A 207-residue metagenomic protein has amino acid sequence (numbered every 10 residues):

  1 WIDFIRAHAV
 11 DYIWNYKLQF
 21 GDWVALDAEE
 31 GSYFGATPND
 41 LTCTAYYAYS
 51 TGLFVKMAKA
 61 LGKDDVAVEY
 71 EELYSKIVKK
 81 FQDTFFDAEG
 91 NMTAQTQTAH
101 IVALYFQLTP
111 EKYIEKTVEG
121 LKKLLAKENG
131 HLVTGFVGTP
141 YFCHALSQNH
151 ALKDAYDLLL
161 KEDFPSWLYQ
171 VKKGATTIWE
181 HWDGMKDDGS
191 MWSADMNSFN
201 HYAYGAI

Functional and structural regions predicted by a protein language model:
W1-I207: Active-site core of glycosidic bond-cleaving carbohydrate-active enzymes
